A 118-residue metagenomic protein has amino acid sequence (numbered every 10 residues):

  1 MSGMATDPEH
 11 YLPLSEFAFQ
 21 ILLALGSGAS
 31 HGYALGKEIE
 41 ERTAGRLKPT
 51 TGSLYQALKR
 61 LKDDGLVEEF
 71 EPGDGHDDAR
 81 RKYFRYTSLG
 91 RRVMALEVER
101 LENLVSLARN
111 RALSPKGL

Functional and structural regions predicted by a protein language model:
M1-H10: Short, Lys/Arg-enriched N-terminal segment that forms or immediately precedes the first helix of a structured domain
S2-G3, L89-L118: Amphipathic alpha-helical dimerization/coiled-coil segments that flank or bridge DNA-binding/regulatory modules
E9-S53: N-terminal helix-turn-helix DNA-binding core of bacterial DNA-binding proteins
I39, L58, V105-A108: Amphipathic alpha-helical interface segments used for dimerization/assembly
I39, T43, E71-G73, S88-G90: Short, well-ordered turn and helix-capping elements at secondary-structure junctions
L54-L61: Basic amphipathic alpha-helical segments that dock to polyanions
K62-A79, R85: Beta-hairpin "wing" of winged helix-turn-helix
